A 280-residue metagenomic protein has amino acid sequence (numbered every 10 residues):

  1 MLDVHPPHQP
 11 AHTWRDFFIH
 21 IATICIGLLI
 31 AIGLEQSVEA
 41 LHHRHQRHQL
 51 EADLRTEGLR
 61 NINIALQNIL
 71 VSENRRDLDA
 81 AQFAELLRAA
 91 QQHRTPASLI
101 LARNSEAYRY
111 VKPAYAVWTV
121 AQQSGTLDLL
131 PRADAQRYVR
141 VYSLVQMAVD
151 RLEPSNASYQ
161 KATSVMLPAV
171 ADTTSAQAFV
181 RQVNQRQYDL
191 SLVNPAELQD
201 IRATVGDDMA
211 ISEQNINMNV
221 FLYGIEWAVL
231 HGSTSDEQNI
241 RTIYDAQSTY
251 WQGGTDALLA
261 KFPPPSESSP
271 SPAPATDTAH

Functional and structural regions predicted by a protein language model:
M1-R15, Q36-H280: Long, hydrophobic alpha-helical segments that serve as membrane-spanning/inserting helices
H20-L34: Hydrophobic membrane-insertion alpha-helices, especially the h-region of bacterial N-terminal signal peptides
